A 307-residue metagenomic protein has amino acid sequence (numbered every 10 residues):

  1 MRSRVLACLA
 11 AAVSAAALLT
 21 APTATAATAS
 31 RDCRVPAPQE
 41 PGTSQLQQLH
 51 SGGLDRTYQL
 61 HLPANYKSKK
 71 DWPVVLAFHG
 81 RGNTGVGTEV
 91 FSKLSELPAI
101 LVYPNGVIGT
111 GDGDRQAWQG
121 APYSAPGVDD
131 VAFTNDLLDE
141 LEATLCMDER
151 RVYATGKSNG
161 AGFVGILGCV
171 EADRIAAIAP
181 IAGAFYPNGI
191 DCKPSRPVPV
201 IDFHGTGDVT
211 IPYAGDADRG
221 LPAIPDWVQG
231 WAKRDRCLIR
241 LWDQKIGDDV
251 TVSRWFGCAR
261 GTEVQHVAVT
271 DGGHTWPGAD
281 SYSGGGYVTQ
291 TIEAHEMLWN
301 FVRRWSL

Functional and structural regions predicted by a protein language model:
M1-A12: N-terminal export and membrane-targeting signals
R2-R4, P22-V74, T155-A179, G183-F185 (+6 more regions): A domain-start/cap signature at the N-terminus of enzymes
S44-Y153, G162, I166, V170 (+1 more regions): Serine-hydrolase catalytic machinery in alpha/beta-hydrolase-like enzymes
N105-G109, A184, G272: Short beta-to-alpha linker loops that shape the active-site pocket of alpha/beta-hydrolase fold enzymes
A184-V200: Flexible "cap/lid" loop of the alpha/beta hydrolase fold
D202-H204, D208: Short beta-strand/loop motif that positions the catalytic acidic residue of the alpha/beta-hydrolase fold
F203, L221-P222, R234, L238-L307: C-terminal catalytic histidine-bearing segment of alpha/beta-hydrolase fold enzymes
D208-I211, H274-W276: Acidic catalytic loop of the alpha/beta-hydrolase fold
